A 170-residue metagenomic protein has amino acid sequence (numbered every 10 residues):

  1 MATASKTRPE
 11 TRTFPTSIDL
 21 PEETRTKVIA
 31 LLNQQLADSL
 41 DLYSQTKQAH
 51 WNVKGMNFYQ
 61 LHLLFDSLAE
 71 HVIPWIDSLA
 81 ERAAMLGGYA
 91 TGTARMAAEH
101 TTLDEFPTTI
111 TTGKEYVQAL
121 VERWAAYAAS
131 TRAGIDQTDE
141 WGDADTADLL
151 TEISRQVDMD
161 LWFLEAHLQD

Functional and structural regions predicted by a protein language model:
M1-S17: Acidic, low-complexity proline/glycine-rich segments
T13-Q35, G113, V117-L120: Disorder-to-helix initiation segments
T16-S17, E22, Y59-S67, A90-P107 (+1 more regions): Charge-rich, acidic-biased intrinsically disordered regions
D19-K27, L42-L68, G134-D145: Helix-loop segments that flank and shape redox-cofactor active sites
L32, L36, H62-A69, I73 (+4 more regions): Amphipathic, non-transmembrane alpha-helical scaffold segments
L36, Y43, H50, A69 (+6 more regions): A structural signal for well-ordered alpha-helices, especially hydrophobic packing surfaces of coiled-coils
K54-M96, H167: Conserved alpha-helical segments that form or flank metal/cofactor-binding pockets of metalloenzymes
D77, R95-E152: Acidic/histidine-rich alpha-helical segments that form the ligand environment of transition-metal centers
